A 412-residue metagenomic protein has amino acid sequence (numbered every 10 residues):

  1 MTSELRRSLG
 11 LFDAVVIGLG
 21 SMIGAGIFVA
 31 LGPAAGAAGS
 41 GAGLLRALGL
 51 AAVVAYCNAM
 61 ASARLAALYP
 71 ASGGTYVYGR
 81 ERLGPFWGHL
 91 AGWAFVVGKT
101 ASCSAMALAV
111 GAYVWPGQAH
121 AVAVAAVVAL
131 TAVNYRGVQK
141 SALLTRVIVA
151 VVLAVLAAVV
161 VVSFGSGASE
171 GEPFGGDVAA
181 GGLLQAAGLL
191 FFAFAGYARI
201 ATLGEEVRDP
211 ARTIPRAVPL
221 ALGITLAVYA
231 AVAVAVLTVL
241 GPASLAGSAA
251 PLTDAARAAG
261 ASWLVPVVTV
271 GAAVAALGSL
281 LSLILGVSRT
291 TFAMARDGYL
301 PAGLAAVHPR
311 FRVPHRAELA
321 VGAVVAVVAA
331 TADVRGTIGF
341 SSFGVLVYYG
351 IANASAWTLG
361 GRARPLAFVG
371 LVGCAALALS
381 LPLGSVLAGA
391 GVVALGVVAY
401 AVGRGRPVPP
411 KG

Functional and structural regions predicted by a protein language model:
M1-G32, G36-G43, A55-Y56, M60 (+4 more regions): Membrane-interface "cap" regions at the ends of multi-pass membrane proteins
M1-L5, L44-L45, Q118, R146-V270 (+2 more regions): Helix-loop-helix junctions that connect adjacent transmembrane segments in multi-pass membrane transporters
I27-L31, M106, V133-V138, L245 (+4 more regions): Transmembrane helix-loop junctions in multi-pass membrane proteins
A35-G36, R46, Y56-Y135, A273-A293 (+3 more regions): Hydrophobic transmembrane alpha-helices that form the core helical bundles of multi-pass secondary transporters
G36-S40, P70-G74, E81-W87, E205-T213 (+2 more regions): Juxtamembrane helix-boundary/capping and inter-helix hinge elements in multi-pass membrane proteins
V77-Y78, G84, P116, P219-I284 (+1 more regions): TM-loop-TM module centered on a large, flexible mid-protein loop between adjacent transmembrane helices in multi-pass
L108, A112, V128-V151, E206 (+3 more regions): Membrane-water interface regions at transmembrane-helix termini and the short interhelical loops of multi-pass membrane
G344, W357-G412: A generic transmembrane alpha-helix motif of multi-pass inner-membrane proteins
